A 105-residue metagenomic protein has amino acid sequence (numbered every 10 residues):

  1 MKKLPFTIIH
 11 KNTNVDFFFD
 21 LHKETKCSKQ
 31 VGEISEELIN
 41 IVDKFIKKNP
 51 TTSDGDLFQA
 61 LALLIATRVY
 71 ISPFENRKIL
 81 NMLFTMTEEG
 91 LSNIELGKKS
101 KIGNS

Functional and structural regions predicted by a protein language model:
M1-S105: Solvent-exposed interaction surfaces and binding hotspots enriched for charged
